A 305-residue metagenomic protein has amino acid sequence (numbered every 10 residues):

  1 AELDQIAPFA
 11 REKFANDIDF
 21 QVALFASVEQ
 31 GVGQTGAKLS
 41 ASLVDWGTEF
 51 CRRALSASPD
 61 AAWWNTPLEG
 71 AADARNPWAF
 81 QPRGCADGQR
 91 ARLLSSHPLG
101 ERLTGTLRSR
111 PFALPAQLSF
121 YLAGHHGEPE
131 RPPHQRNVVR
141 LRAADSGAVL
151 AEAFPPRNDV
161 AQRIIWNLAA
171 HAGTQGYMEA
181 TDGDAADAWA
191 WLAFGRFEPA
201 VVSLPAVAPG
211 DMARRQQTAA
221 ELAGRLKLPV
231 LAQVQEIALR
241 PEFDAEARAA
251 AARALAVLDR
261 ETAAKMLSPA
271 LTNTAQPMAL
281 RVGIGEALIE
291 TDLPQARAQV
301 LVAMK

Functional and structural regions predicted by a protein language model:
A1-A62, L99, G105, V202-K305: Long, ordered, helix-rich scaffold segments
S58-L93: Extracellular glycan-recognition surfaces and repeat-rich motifs
R90-L118, G127-P129, A161-W166: Short beta-strands within extracellular/lumenal beta-sheet-rich domains
T106-R110, Q117-A123, I165-N167, Y177-T181 (+2 more regions): Residues within well-ordered beta-strands of beta-sheet-rich folds
P115, Y121-R136, A185-A188: Extended, low-complexity, turn-rich repeat/linker tracts enriched in Gly/Pro/Ser/Thr and Asp/Glu that occur
A123, R142-A144, A200: Predominantly extracellular/luminal cell-surface or secreted proteins
H134, R142-G176, A180-L192, L204: Extracellular carbohydrate recognition and processing domains and analogous Trp-centered ligand-binding platforms
